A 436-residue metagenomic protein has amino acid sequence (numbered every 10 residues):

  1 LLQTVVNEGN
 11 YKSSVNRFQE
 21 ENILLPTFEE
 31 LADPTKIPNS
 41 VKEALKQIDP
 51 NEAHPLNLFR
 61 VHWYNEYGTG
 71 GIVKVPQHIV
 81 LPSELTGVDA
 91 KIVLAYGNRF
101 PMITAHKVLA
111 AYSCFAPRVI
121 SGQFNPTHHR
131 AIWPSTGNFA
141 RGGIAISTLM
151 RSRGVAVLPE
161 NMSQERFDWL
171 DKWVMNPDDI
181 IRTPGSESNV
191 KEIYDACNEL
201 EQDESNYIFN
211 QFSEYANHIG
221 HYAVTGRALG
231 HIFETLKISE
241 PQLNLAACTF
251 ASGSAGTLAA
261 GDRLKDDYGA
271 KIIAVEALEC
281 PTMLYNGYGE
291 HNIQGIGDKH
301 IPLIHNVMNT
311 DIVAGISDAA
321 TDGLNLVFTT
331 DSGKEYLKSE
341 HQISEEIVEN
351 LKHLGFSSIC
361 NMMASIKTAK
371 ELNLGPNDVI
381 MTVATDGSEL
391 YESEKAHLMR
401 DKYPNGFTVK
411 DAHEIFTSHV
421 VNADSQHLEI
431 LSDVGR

Functional and structural regions predicted by a protein language model:
L1-R436: PLP-dependent amino-acid enzyme catalytic core
